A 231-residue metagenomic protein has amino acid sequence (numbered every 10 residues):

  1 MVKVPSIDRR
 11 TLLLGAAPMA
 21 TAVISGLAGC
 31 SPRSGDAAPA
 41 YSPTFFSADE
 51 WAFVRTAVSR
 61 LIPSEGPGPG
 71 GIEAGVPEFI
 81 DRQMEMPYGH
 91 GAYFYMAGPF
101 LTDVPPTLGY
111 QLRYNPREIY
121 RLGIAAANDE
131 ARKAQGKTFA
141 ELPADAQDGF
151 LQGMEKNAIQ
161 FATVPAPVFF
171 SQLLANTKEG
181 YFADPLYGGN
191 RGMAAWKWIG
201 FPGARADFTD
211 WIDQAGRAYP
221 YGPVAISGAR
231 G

Functional and structural regions predicted by a protein language model:
V2, E50-T56, P67-G231: Mature-region segments of soluble proteins
V2-A20: N-terminal secretory signal peptides and thylakoid transit peptides that target proteins across membranes
S34-S42: Short, low-complexity, disordered segments immediately C-terminal to signal peptides in bacterial exported proteins
S42-A48: Start-of-domain signal
P43, L61-I62, G71-I72, V76: N-terminal Sec/ER secretory leader and immediately downstream segment of secreted/extracellular precursors
